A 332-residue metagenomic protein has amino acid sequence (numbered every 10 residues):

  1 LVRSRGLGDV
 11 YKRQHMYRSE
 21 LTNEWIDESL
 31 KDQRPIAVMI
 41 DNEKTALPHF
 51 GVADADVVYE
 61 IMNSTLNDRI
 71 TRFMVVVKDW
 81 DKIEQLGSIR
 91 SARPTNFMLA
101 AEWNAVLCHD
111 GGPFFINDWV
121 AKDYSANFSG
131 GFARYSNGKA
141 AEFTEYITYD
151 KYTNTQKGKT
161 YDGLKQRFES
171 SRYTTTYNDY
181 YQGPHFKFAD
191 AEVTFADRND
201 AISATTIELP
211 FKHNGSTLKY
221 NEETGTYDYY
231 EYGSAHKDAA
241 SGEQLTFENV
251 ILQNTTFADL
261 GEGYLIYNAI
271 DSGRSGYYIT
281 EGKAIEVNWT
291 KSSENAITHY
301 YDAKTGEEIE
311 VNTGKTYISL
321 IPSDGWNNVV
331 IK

Functional and structural regions predicted by a protein language model:
L1-Y11: Single conserved hydrophobic/aromatic residue that forms the stacking wall/gate of nucleotide- or nucleobase-binding
D9-Y59, L66-K332: A surface/extracellular/periplasmic glyco- and lipid-processing/surface-interacting theme
